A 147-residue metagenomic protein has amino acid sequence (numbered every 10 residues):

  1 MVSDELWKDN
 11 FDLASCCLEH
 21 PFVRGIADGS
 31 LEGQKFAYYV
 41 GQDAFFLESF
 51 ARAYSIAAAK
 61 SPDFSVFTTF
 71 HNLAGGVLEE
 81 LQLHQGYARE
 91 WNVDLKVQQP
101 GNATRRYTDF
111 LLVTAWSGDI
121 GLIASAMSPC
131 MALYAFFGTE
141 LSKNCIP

Functional and structural regions predicted by a protein language model:
M1-V23: Acidic, low-complexity proline/glycine-rich segments
E5-K8, K35-Q42, N92-V97, L122-I123: A ubiquitous short alpha-helical element
F11-C16, S30-K60, E79, S125-A135: Alpha-helical bundle segments that constitute or directly flank the non-heme di-iron/ferroxidase center
P21, A51-R52, Q82, R105: A generic alpha-helix surface/boundary motif
F22-D28, L111-V113: Short, charged/polar, low-complexity loop and linker segments that flank or interrupt alpha-helical bundles
A27, L31, S55-D63, W116 (+1 more regions): Short, flexible helix-adjacent loops and helix caps
S65-P147: Active-site-proximal alpha-helical scaffolds that flank and shape metal-associated catalytic sites
